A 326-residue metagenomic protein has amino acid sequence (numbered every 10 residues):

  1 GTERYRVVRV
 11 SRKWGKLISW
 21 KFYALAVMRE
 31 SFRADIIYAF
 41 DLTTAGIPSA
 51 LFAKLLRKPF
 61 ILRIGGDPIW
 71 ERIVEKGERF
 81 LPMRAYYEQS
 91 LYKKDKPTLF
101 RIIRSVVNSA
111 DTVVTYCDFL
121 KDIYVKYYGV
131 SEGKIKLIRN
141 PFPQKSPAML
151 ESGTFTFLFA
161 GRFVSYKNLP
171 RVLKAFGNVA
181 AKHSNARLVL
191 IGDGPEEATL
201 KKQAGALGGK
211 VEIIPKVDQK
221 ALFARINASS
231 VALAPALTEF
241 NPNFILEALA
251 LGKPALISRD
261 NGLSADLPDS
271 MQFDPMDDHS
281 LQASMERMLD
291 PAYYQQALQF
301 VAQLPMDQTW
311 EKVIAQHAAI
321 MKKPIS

Functional and structural regions predicted by a protein language model:
L25-M28, F32, L55, A85-V113: Membrane-proximal helix-turn-helix segments that form the acceptor-binding/catalytic region of lipid-linked
S31, V107, K216-V217, A224-S229: Short alpha-helical donor nucleotide-sugar binding micro-motif in glycosyltransferases
V114, M149-K167, L173-F176, V189: Conserved donor-binding/catalytic core segment of Leloir-type glycosyltransferases
F119, P141: Carbohydrate-associated surface elements
K201-V217: Nucleotide-activated donor-binding/catalytic signature segment of Leloir-type glycosyltransferases, i.e., the conserved
L237: Aromatic "clamp/platform" in nucleotide-sugar-dependent glycosyltransferases that forms part of the donor/acceptor
P254-I257: Short hydrophobic beta-strand element within catalytic cores of glycosyltransferases and related nucleotide-activated
S270-H279, E286-A292: Conserved acidic donor-binding segment of nucleotide-sugar-dependent glycosyltransferases
